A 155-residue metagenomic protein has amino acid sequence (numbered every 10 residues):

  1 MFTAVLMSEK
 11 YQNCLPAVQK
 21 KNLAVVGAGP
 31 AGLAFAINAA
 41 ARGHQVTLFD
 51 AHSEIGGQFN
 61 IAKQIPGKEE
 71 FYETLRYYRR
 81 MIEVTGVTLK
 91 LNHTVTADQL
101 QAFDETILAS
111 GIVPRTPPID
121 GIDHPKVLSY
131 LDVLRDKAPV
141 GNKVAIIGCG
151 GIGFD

Functional and structural regions predicted by a protein language model:
M1-Q19: Cysteine-cluster motifs in flexible loop/terminal segments that predominantly coordinate metals
A4, N13, V46, R79-R80 (+1 more regions): Intrinsically disordered, low-complexity regions enriched in small/polar residues
Y11, Y72, Y77-Y78, Y130 (+1 more regions): Sequence-level detector for tyrosine residue identity
P16-A51, I55, K90-D98, A102 (+3 more regions): Rossmann-like dinucleotide/flavin-binding elements
G57-Q101: N-terminal Rossmann-like dinucleotide/flavin-binding domain of flavoprotein oxidoreductases that bind FAD/FMN
I107: N-terminal Rossmann-like NAD(P) cofactor-binding module of classical short-chain dehydrogenase/reductase
